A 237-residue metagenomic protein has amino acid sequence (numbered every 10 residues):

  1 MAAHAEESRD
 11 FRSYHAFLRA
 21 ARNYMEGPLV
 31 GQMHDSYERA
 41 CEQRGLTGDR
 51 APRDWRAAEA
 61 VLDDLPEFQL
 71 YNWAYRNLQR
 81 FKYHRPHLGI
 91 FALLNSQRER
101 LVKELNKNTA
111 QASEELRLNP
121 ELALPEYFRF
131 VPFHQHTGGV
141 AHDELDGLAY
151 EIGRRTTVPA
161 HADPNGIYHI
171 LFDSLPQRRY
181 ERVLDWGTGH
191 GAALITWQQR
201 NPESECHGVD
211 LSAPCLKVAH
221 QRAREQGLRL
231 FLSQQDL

Functional and structural regions predicted by a protein language model:
A2-A51: Intrinsically disordered, low-complexity terminal regions of plant proteins
R50-A141: N-terminal auxiliary segments of SAM/dcSAM-dependent transferases
G147-N165: Class I SAM-dependent methyltransferase Rossmann-like catalytic core, especially the SAM/SAH-binding loop
A162-R179: Conserved alpha-helix/loop element of class I SAM-dependent methyltransferases that forms part of the SAM/SAH-binding
R179-G189: Conserved class I S-adenosyl-L-methionine
A192-L237: Class I SAM-dependent methyltransferase SAM/SAH-binding core
